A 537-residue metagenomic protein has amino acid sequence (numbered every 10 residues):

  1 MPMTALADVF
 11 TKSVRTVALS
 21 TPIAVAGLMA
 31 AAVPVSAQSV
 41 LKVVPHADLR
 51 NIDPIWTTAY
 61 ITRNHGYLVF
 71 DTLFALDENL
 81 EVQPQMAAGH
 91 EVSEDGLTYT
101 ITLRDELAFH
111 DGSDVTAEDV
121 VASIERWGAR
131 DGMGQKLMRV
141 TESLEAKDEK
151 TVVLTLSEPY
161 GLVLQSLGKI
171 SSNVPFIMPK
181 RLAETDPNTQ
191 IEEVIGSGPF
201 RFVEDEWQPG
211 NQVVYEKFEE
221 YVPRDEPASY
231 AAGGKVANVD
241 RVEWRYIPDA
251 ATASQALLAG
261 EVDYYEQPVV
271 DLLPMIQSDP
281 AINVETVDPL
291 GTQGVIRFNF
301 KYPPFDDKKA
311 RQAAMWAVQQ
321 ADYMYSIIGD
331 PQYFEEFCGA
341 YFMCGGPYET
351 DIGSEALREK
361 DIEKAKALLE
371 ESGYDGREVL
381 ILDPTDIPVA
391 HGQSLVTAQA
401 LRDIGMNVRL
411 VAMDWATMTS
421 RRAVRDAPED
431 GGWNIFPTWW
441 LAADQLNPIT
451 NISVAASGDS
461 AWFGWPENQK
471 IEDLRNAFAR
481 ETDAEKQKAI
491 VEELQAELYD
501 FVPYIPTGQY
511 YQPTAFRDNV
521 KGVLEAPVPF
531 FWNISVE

Functional and structural regions predicted by a protein language model:
V44-E94, E125, I195, P506: N-terminal lobe/hinge region of extracytoplasmic solute-binding protein
A88-M133, E145-K147, V153-T155, A253-A256 (+1 more regions): Aromatic- and charge-enriched surface segment that lines or borders ligand/interaction sites
T102, K136-A183, N188-Q208: Surface-exposed binding/hinge segments that line and control ligand-binding clefts or catalytic entry sites
F200, Y333-E371, T385-G392: Structural transition elements
W207, T514-E537: Long beta-strand-rich cores associated with HINT superfamily self-processing modules
P223-M275, N407: Ligand-site clamp/hinge motif
F305-G346, G392-Q393, L498-P506: Periplasmic-binding protein-like
A356-E359, R409-A423, P448-D518, E537: Extracytoplasmic/peripheral linker and loop segments enriched in polar/acidic and small residues with frequent Thr/Pro
